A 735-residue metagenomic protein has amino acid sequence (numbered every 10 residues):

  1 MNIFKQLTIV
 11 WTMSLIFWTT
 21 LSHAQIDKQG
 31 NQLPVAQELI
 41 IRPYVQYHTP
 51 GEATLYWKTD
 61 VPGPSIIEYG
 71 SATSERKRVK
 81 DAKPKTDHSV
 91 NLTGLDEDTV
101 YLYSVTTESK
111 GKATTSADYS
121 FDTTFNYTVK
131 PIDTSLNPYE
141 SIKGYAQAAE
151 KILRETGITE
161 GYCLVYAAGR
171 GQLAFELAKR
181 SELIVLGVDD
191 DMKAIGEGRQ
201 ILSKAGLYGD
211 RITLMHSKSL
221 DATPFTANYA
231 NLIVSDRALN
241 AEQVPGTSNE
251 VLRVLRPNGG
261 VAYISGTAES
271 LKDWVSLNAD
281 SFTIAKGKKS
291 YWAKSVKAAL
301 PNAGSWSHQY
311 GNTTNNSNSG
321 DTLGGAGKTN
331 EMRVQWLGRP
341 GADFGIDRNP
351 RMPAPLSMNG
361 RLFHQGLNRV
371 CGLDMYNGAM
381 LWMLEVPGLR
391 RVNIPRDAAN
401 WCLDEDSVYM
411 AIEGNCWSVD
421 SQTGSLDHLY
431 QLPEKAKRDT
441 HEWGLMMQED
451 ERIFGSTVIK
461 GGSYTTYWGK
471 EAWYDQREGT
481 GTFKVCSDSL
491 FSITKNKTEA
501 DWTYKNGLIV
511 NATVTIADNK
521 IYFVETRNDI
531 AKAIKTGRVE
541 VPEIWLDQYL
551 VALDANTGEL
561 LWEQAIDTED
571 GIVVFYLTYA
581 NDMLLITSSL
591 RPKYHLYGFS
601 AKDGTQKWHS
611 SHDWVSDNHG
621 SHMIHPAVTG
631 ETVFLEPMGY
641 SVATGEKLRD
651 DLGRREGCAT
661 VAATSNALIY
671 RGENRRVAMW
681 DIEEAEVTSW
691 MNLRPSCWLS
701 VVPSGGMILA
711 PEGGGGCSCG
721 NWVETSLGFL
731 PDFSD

Functional and structural regions predicted by a protein language model:
Q25-P131: Short, surface-exposed linear motifs at loops/turns and structural transition points
T123-A148, A298-Y310, T440: Low-complexity, Pro/Ser/Thr- and charge-rich linker/hinge segments at domain boundaries
I158-F175, E182-L186: Conserved class I S-adenosyl-L-methionine
G206-L220: Conserved SAM-binding strand-loop segment of SAM-dependent methyltransferases
L220-L232: A short acidic, Gly/Pro-enriched loop at the edge of an enzyme's catalytic core that lines a small-molecule cofactor
Q243-G260: A short glycine-rich, Lys/Arg-flanked "PGG" loop and its adjoining helix->strand segment in the class I
D347-V370, V392-W417, R438-L490, N506-L550 (+6 more regions): Repeat-blade elements of multi-bladed beta-propeller folds
M375-N377, D420-G424, T494-K497, D554-T557 (+3 more regions): Short loop/turn segments that connect beta-strands within beta-propeller blades
